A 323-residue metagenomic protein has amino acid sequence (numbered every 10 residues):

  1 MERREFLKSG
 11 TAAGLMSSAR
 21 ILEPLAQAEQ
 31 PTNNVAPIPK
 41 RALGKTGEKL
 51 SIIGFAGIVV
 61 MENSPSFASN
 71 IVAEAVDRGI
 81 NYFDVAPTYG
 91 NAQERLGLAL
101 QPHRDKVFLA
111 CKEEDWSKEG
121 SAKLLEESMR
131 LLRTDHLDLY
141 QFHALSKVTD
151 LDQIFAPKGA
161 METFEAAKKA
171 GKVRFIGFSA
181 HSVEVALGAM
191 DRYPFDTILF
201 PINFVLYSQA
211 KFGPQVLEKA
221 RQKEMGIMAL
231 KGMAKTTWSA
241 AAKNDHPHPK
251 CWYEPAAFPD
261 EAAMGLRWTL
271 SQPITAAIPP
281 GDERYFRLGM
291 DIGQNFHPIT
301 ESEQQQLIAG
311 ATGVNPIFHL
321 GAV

Functional and structural regions predicted by a protein language model:
M1-V107, K169: N-terminal binding-site loop/beta-alpha segment at the start of enzyme catalytic domains that lines or forms
R4, L145-V323: Beta/alpha (TIM)-barrel catalytic core signal, keyed to glycine-rich beta->alpha loops juxtaposed to Asp/Glu that bind
L43, F55, F83, L96 (+6 more regions): Conserved, mostly hydrophobic/aromatic
G54, D84, D138-Q141, G177 (+2 more regions): Conserved beta-strand positions in the central sheet of alpha/beta enzyme cores
A56-S66, K112-E119, C251-A256: Active-site mouth loops of central-metabolism enzymes
N63-A75, K118-L131, H181-G188, A262-G265: Short, acidic/polar
K106-S117, L139-H143: A short, structured active-site edge motif that brings together acidic residues
L132-D150: Active-site groove signature of glycoside hydrolases
